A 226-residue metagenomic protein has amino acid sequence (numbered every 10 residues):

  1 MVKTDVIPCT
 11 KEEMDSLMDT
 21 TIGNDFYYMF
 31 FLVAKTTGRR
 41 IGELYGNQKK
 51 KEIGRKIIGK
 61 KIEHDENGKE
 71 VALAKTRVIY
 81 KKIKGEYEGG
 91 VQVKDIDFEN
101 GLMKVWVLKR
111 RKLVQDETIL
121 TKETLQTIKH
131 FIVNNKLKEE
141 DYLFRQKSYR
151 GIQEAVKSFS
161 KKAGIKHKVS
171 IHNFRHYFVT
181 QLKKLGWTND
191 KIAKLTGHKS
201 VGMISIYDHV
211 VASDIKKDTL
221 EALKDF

Functional and structural regions predicted by a protein language model:
M1-D15, R111-E123, L137-E139, D218: DNA breakage-rejoining catalytic core of tyrosine-based enzymes
M1-D5, D65, L73, A222-F226: C-terminal secondary-structure termini that scaffold catalytic or DNA-interacting sites
V2, I7, K11-I41, Y45: Basic, Lys/Arg- and aromatic-enriched nucleic-acid-binding interface segment
T20, V33-A34, Q181-L185, L195: Short alpha-helical segment immediately N-terminal to, or the first helix within, an HTH/HTH-like DNA-binding domain
G46-T127: Conserved tyrosine-mediated DNA breakage-rejoining catalytic core shared by Y-recombinases
T121-K166: Active-site/catalytic core of tyrosine-dependent DNA strand-transfer enzymes
Y149, K166-G186: Short basic/aromatic active-site micro-motif
T196-E221: Catalytic-site neighborhood detector that most strongly recognizes the C-terminal catalytic loop/helix of tyrosine
